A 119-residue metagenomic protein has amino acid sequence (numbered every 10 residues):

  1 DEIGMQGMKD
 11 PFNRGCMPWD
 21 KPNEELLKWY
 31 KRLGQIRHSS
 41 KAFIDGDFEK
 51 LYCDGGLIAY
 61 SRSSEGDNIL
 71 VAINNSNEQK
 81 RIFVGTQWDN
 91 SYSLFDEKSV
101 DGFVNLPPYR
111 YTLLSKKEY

Functional and structural regions predicted by a protein language model:
D1-Y119: Carbohydrate-interacting/catalytic domains
